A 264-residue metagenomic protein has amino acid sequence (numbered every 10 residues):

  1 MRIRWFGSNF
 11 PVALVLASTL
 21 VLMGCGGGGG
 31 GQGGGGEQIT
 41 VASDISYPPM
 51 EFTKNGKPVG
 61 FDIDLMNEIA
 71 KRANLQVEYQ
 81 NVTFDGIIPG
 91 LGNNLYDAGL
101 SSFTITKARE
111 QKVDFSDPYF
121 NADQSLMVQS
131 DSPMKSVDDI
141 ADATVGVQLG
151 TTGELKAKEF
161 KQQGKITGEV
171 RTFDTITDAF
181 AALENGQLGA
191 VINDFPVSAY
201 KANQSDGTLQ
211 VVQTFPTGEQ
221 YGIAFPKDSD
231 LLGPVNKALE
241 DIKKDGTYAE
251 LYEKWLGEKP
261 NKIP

Functional and structural regions predicted by a protein language model:
L20-G24: C-terminal motif of bacterial Sec signal peptides marking the signal peptidase cleavage site
G26, I63-R72, M134, D138 (+3 more regions): Extended ligand-binding regions for polar small-molecule ligands
G27-G30, T152-R171, L209-V212, E240-P264: Ligand-binding clefts/hinges and TM-proximal coupling segments of bilobed small-molecule sensing domains
G33-S102, D245: Extracytoplasmic small-molecule ligand-binding "clamshell" domains of the periplasmic binding protein/Venus flytrap
I45, F120-V128, F195, A199 (+2 more regions): Periplasmic-binding protein-like
T53, M66-N74, G153-T172, A202-D206: Ligand-binding cleft/hinge of the Venus flytrap
K71, Q76-D139: Acidic, polar ligand-binding/catalytic clefts
S101-Q111, K156-E159, E184-T217: A ligand-binding cleft/hinge motif common to bilobed small-molecule-binding domains
